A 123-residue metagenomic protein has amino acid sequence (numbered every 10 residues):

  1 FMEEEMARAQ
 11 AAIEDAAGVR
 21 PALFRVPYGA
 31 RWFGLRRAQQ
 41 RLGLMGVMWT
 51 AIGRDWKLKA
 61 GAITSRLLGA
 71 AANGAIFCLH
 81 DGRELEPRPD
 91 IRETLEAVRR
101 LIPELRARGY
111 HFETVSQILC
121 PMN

Functional and structural regions predicted by a protein language model:
F1-E4, A62, P89-E93: Alpha-helix N-cap and loop-to-helix initiation/capping positions
M2-A16: An active-site-proximal "capping" alpha-helix that borders the catalytic cofactor pocket
A9, F24-P27, G46, F77 (+2 more regions): Conserved, mostly hydrophobic/aromatic
D15-A30, L35-Q39: Basic- and aromatic-lined ligand-binding clefts that recognize polyanionic substrates
A30, L35-A71, Y110-P121: His/Asp/Glu-enriched short active-site or ligand-binding loop at hydrolase and phosphoryl-transfer sites
R83-E86: A short, flexible beta-alpha/helix-coil linker loop
R88-N123: C-terminal domain-boundary segment and adjacent tail
